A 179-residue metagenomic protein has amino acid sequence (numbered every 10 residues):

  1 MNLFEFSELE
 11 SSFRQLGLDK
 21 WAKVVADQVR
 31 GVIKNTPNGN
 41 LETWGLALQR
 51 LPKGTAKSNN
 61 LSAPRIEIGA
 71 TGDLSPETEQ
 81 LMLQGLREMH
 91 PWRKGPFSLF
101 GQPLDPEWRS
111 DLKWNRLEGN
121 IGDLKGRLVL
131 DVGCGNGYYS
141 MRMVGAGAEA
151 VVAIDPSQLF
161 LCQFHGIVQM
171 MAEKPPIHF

Functional and structural regions predicted by a protein language model:
M1-S110: N-terminal accessory regions of S-adenosyl-L-methionine
E107-R127: Conserved alpha-helix/loop element of class I SAM-dependent methyltransferases that forms part of the SAM/SAH-binding
R127-G135: Conserved class I S-adenosyl-L-methionine
N136-G147: Conserved SAM-binding loop of SAM-dependent methyltransferases across substrates and taxa, primarily the Class I
E149-I154: Short beta-strand element of Class I
S157: Conserved SAM/SAH-binding beta-strand->alpha-helix loop
F164-H165: Conserved SAM-binding loop
V168-F179: S-adenosyl-L-methionine
